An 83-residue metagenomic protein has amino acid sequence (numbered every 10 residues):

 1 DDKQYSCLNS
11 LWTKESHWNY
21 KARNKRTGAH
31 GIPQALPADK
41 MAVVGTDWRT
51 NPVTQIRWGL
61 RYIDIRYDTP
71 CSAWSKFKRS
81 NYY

Functional and structural regions predicted by a protein language model:
D1-Y83: Peptidoglycan cell-wall recognition and remodeling modules
